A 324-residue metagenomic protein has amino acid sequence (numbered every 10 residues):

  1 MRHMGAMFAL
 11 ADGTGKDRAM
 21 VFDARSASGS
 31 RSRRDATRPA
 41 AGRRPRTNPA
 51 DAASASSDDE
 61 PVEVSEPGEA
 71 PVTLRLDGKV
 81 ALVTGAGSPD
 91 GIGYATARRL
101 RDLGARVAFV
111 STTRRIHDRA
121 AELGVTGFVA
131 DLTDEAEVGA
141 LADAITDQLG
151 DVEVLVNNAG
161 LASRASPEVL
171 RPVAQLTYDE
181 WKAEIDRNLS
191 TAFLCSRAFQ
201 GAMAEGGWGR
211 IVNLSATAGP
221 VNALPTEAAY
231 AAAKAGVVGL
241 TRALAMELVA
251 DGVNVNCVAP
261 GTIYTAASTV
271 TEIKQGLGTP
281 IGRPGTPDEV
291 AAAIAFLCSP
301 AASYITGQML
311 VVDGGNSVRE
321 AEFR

Functional and structural regions predicted by a protein language model:
V21, S65-P71, V221, A295 (+1 more regions): Short C-terminal tail/terminal secondary-structure segment of NAD(P)H-dependent dehydrogenase/reductase domains
L74-A108: Canonical Rossmann dinucleotide-binding motif of NAD(H)/NADP(H)-dependent dehydrogenases/reductases, specifically
G85, A165, Q175-Y178, V212-G236 (+1 more regions): Catalytic loop of short-chain dehydrogenase/reductase
L161, A174-F193, W208, V212 (+2 more regions): Catalytic Tyr-X3-Lys loop
A162-K182, E205, P225-A229, A267-T269 (+1 more regions): Conserved mid-core segment of classical short-chain dehydrogenase/reductases
A183-E205, A245-M246, A250, S299: Amphipathic alpha-helical dimer-interface segment in Rossmann-like NAD(P)H-dependent oxidoreductases
S196, W208, T286-V312, S317-V318: C-terminal substrate-recognition "lid" of short-chain dehydrogenase/reductases
V249, N254, I305-G307: Short, small/polar-rich loop/turn modules that mediate ligand/substrate recognition or access, typified
